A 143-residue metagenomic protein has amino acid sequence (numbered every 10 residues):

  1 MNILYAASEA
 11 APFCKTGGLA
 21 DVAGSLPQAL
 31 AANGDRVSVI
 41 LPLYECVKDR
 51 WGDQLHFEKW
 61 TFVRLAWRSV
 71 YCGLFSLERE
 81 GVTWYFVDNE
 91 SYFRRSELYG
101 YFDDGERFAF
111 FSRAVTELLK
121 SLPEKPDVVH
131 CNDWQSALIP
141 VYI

Functional and structural regions predicted by a protein language model:
M1-I143: Catalytic cores of nucleotide-sugar-dependent glycosyltransferases that transfer UDP/GDP/TDP-activated
